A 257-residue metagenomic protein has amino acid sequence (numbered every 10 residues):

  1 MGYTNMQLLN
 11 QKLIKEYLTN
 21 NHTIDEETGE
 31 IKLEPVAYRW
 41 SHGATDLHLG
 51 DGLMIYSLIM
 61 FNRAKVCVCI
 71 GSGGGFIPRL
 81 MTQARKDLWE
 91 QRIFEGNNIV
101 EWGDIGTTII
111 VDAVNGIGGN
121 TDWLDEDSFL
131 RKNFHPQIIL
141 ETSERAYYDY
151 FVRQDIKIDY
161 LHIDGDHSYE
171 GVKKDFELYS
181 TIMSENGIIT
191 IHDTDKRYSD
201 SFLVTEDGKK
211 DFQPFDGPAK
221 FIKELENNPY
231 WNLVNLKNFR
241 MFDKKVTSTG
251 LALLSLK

Functional and structural regions predicted by a protein language model:
M1-Q11: N-terminal auxiliary segments of SAM/dcSAM-dependent transferases
Q11-Y17, T23: Charged, terminal alpha-helix-loop-beta segments that serve as non-catalytic nucleic-acid engagement and/or assembly
N21-N62: Class I SAM-dependent methyltransferase Rossmann-like catalytic core, especially the SAM/SAH-binding loop
D46, Y56-K257: S-adenosylmethionine/decaboxylated-SAM
